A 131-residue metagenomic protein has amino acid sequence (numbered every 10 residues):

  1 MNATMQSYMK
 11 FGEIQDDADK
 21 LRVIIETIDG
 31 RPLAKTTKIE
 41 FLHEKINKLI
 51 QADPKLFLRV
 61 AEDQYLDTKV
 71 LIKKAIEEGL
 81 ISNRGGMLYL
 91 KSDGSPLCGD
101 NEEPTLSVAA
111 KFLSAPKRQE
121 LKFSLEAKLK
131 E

Functional and structural regions predicted by a protein language model:
M1-I76, L80, N101-E102: Long, charged, helix-rich clamp/arm modules that form nucleic acid-engaging surfaces of large nucleic-acid-processing
E77-E78, S82-G99: Short acidic, Pro/Gly- and aromatic-enriched capping/linker segments at domain boundaries
L90-D93, G99-E131: Long, highly charged low-complexity segments enriched in Glu/Asp and Lys/Arg with interspersed Ser/Thr
